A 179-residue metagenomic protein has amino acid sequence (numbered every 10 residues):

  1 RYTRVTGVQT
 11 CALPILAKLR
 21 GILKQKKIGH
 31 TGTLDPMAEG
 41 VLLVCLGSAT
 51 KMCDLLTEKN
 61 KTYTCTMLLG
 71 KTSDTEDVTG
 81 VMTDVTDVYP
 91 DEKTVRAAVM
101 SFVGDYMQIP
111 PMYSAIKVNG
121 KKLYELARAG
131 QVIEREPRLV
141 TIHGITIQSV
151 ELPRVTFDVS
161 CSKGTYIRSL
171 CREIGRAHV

Functional and structural regions predicted by a protein language model:
R1: Extracellular calcium-associated, cysteine-rich motifs in secreted modular proteins
R4, V8-R176: Catalytic/RNA-binding core of pseudouridine synthases
